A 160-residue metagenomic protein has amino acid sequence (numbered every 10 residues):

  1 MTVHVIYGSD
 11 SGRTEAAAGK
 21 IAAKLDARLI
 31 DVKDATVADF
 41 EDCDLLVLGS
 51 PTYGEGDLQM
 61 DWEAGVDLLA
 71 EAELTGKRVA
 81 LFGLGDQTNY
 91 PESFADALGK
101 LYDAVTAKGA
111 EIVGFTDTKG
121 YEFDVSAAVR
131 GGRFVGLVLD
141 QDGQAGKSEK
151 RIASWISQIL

Functional and structural regions predicted by a protein language model:
M1-T2, C43: Secondary-structure boundary/capping motif
T2-K24: N-terminal beta1-alpha1 ligand-phosphate binding loop
A16, K24, R28, D42-L160: FMN-binding flavodoxin-like domain, especially the glycine-rich phosphate-binding loop
A27-V37: A short beta-strand-loop structural module common to alpha/beta enzyme folds
